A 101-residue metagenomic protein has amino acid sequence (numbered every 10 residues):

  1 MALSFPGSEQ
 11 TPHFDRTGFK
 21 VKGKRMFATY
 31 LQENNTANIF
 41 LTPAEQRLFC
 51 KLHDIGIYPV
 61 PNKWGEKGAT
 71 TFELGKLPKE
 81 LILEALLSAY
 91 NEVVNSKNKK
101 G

Functional and structural regions predicted by a protein language model:
M1-G101: Charge-dense, helix-prone N-terminal extensions
